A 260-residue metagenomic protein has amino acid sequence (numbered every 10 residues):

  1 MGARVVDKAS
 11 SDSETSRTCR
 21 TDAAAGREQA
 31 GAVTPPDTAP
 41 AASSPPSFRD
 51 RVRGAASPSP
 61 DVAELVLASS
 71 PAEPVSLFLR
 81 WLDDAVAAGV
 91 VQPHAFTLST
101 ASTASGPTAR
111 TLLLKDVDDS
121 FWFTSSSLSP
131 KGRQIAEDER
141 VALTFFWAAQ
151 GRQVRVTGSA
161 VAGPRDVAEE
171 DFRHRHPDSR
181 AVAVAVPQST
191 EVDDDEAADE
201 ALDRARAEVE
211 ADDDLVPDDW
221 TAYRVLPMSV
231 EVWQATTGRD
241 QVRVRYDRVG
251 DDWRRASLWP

Functional and structural regions predicted by a protein language model:
G2-P260: Binding-site signature for planar aromatic cofactors or substrates
